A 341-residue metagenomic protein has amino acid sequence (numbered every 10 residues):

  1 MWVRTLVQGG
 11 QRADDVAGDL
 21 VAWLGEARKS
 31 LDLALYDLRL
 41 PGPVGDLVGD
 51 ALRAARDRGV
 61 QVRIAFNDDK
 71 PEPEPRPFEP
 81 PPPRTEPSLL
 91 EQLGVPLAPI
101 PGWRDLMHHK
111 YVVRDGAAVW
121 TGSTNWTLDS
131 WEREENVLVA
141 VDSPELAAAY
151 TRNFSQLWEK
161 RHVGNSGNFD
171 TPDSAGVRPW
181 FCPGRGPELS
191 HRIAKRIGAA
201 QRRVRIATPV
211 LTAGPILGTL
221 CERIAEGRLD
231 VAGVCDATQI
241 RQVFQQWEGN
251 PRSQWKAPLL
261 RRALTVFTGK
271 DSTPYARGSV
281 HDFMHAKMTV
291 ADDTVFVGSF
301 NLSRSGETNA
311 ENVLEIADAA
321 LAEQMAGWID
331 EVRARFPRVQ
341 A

Functional and structural regions predicted by a protein language model:
M1-V21, P43-V119, T124, L128-E159 (+5 more regions): PLD/PLD-like phosphodiesterase catalytic module centered on the HKD motif
L24-R28, R196-Q201: Flexible, charged surface loops at secondary-structure boundaries
D32-D37: Nucleotide-activated donor-dependent transferases that construct or modify glycoconjugates
